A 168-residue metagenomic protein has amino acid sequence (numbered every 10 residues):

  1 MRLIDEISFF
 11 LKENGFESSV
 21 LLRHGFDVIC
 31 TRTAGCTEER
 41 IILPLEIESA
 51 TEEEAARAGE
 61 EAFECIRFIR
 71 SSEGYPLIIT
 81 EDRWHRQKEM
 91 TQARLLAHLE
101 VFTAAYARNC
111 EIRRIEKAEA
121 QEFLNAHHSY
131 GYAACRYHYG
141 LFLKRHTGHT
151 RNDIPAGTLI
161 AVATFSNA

Functional and structural regions predicted by a protein language model:
M1-L21: Acidic-basic catalytic patches of nuclease active cores, encompassing PD-(D/E)XK and other metal-cofactor nuclease
D5, S49, G59, F63 (+1 more regions): Long C-terminal interaction/binding lobes of large macromolecular proteins
L22-L45, H138-Y139: Short acidic loop-to-beta-strand element that houses the catalytic metal-binding Asp/Glu of nuclease active sites
G25-F26, D82-Q87, K117-E122: A short acidic, often aromatic-flanked loop/helix-cap motif at beta-alpha or helix-coil junctions that lines enzyme
G35-A62, S166-A168: Short beta-strand-loop-alpha-helix junction that forms the active-site gateway of nucleic-acid-processing nucleases
E54-C65, I154-I160: Contiguous, structured surface segment used for ligand recognition
F68-N109: Basic, glycine-rich
M90, R94, V101-A168: A conserved beta-strand-loop-helix scaffold within acyl/acetyltransferase catalytic domains
